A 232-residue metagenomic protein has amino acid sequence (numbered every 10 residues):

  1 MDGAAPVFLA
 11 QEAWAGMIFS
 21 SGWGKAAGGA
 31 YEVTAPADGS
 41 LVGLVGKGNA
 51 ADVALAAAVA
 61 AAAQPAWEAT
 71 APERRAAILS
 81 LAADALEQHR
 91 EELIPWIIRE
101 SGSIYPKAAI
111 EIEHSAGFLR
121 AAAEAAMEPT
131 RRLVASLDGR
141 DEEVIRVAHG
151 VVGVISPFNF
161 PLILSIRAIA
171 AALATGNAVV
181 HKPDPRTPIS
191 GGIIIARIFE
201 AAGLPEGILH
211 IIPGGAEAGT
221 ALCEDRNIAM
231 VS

Functional and structural regions predicted by a protein language model:
M1-V45, A77, L81, R131-I155: Terminal low-complexity tails and localization/encapsulation signals of metabolic enzymes
I18-F19, E32-A35, L44-L55, G203-E206 (+1 more regions): Histidine- and aromatic-rich ligand-binding microenvironments
S40-P129, G139: Glycine-rich loop-to-alpha-helix module at the N-terminal edge of alpha/beta enzyme cores
R131-S232: Rossmann-like NAD(P) dinucleotide-binding subdomain of oxidoreductase/dehydrogenase enzymes
